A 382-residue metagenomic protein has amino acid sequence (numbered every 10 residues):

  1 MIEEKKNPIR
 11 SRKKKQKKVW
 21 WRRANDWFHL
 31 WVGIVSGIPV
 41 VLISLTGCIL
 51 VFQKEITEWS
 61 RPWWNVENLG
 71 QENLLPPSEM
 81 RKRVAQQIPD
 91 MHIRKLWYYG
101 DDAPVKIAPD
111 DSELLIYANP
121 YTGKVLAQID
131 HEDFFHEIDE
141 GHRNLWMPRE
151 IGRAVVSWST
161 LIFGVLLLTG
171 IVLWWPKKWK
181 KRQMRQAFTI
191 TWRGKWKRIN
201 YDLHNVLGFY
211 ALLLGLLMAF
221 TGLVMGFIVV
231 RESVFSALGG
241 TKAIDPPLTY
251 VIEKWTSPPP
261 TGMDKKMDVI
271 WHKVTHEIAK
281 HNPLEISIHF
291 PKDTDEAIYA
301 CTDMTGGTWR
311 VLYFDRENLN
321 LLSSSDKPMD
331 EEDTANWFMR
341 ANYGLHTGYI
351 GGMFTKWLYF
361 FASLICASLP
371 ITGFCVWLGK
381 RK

Functional and structural regions predicted by a protein language model:
I2-K382: Conserved histidines in hydrophobic membrane contexts and catalytic metal-binding motifs
